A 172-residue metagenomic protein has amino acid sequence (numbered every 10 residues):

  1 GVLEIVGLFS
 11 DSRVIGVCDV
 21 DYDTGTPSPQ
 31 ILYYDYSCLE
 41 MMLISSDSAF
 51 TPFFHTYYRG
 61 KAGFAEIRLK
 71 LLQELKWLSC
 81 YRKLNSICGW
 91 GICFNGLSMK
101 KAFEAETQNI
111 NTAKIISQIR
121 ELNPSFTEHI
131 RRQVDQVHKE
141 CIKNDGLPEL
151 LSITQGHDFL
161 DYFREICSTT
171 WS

Functional and structural regions predicted by a protein language model:
G1-S172: Acidic, divalent-metal-binding catalytic cores of TOPRIM and closely related two-metal-ion phosphodiester/pyrophosphate
